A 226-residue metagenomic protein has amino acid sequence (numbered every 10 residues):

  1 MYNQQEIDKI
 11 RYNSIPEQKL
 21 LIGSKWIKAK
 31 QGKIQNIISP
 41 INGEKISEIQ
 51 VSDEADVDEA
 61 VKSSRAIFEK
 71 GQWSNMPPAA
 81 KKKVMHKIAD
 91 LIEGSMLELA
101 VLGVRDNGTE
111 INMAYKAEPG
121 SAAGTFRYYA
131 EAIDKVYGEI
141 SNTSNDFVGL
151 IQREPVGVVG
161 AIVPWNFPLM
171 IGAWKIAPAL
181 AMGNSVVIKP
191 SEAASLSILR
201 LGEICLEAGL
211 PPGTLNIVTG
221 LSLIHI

Functional and structural regions predicted by a protein language model:
M1-I49, K83, K87, V136-I162: Terminal low-complexity tails and localization/encapsulation signals of metabolic enzymes
Y12, W73, F126-Y128, W165 (+1 more regions): Tryptophan-centric aromatic hotspots in well-structured domains and transmembrane helices
I15-E17, I22, I41-E44, F68-G71 (+9 more regions): Residue-level signal for pocket-adjacent positions within structured domains
L21-I22, N36-S39, K45-E59, G209-G213 (+2 more regions): Histidine- and aromatic-rich ligand-binding microenvironments
I38, A55, E59, M76 (+5 more regions): An amphipathic alpha-helix/helix-turn recognition signal
E44-V136: Glycine-rich loop-to-alpha-helix module at the N-terminal edge of alpha/beta enzyme cores
Y137-I224: Rossmann-like NAD(P) dinucleotide-binding subdomain of oxidoreductase/dehydrogenase enzymes
